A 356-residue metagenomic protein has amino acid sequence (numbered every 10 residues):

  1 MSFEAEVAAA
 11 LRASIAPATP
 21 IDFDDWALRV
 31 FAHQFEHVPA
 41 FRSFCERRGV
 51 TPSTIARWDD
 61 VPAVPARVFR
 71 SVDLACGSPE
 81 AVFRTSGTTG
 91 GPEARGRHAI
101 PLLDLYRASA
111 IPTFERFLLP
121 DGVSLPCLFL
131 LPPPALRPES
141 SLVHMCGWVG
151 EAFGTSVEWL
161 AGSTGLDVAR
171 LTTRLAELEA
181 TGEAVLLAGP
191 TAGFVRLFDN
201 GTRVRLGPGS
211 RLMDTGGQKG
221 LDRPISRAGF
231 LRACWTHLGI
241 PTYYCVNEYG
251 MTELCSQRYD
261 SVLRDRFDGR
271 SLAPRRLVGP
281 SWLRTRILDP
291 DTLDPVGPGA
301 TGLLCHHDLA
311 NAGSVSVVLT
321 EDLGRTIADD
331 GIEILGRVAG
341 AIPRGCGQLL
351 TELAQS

Functional and structural regions predicted by a protein language model:
M1-F23, A56-D59, V64-V72: Anionic, Ser/Thr-rich low-complexity intrinsically disordered regions
M1-L11, I21-H33, P39-A40, S124-P126 (+3 more regions): Active-site glycine/GP-rich loop and adjacent strand/helix microenvironment that borders small-molecule binding pockets
H33-R84, P92-A99, P112-D121: Active-site diphosphate/adenylate-binding microenvironment
G77, Y106-S109, L166: Short secondary-structure boundary/capping elements
R84-T89, D260: Hydrophobic alpha-helical segments that mediate membrane insertion or helix-helix packing
T89-P92, T252: Gly/Ser/Thr-rich beta-alpha loop segments that engage phosphate groups in nucleotides
G96-E139, V143-L160: Long, hydrophobic, well-ordered secondary-structure blocks that form the structural core and pocket-lining surfaces
